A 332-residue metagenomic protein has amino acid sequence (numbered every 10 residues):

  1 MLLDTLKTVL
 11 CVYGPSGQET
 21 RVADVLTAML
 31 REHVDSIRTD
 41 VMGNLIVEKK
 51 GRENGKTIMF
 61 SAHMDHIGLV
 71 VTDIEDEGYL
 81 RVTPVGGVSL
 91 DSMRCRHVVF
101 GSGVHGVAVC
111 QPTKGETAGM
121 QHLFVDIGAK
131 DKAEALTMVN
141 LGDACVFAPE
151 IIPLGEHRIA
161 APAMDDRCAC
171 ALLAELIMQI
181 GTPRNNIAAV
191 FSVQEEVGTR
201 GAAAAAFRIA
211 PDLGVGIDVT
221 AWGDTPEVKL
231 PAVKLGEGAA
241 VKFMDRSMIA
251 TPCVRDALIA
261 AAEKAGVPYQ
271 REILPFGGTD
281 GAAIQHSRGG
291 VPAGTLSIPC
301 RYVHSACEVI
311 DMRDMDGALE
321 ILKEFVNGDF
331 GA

Functional and structural regions predicted by a protein language model:
M1-A332: N-terminal hydrophobic/helix-forming segments and targeting peptides
